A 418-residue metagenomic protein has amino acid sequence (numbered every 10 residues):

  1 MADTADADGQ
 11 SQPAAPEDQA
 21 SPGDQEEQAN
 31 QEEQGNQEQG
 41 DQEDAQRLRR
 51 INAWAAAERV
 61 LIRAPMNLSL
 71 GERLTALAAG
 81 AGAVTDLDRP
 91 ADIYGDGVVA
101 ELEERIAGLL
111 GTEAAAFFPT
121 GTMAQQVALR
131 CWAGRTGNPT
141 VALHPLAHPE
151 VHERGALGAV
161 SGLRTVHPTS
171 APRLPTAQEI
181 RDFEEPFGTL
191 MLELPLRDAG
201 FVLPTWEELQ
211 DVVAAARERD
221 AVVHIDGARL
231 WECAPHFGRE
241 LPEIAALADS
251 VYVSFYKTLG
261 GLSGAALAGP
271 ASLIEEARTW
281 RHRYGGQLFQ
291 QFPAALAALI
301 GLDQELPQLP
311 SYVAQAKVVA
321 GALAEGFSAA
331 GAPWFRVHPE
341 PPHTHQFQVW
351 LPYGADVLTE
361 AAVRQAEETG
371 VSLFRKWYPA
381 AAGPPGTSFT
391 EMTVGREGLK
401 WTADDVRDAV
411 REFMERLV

Functional and structural regions predicted by a protein language model:
M1-D24, Q37-R89, I93, A362 (+3 more regions): N-terminal glycine-rich, Lys/His-bearing helix-loop that initiates the first secondary-structure elements of many
E43-D44, G331-V418: Conserved C-terminal alpha-helix-loop-beta "cap" of PLP-dependent enzymes that closes/shapes the active-site mouth
R50-E58, R63-T120, G134, H144-V151 (+1 more regions): Conserved N-terminal alpha-helix of the aminotransferase class I/II PLP-enzyme fold
A115-T122, S254-F255, Q290: Active-site nucleophile and cofactor-binding loops and adjacent substrate-binding regions of central metabolic enzymes
A133-G188: PLP-dependent aminotransferase-like
R173-G227, E232: Active-site phosphate-binding strand-loop segment of PLP-dependent enzymes
D198, L203, A246-Y353: Active-site C-terminal subdomain of aminotransferase-like
